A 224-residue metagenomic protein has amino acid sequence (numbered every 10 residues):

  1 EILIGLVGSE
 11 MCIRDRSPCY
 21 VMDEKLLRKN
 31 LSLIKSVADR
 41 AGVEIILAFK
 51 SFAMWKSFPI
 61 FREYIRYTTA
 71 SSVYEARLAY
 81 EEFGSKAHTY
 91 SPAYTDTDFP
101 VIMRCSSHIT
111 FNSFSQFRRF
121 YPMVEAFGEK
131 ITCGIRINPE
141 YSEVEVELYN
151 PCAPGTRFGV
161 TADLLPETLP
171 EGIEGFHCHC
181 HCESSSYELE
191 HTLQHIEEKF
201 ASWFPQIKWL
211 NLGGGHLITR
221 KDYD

Functional and structural regions predicted by a protein language model:
E1-G8, C12-I13: Single conserved hydrophobic/aromatic residue that forms the stacking wall/gate of nucleotide- or nucleobase-binding
V7, K50, G215-L217: Gly/Ser/Thr-rich beta-alpha loop segments that engage phosphate groups in nucleotides
S9-E10, E24-L31, R66-T68: Short, compositionally biased "basic patch" segments
R14-K25, D39-I45, S85: Glycine-rich phosphate-binding "P-loop"
V43-I207: Active-site-proximal beta-alpha core segment in soluble small-molecule metabolic enzymes
C180-H181, L210-T219: Glycine-rich beta-strand-to-loop/alpha-helix junction loops that act as flexible
R220-D224: Histidine/acidic-residue-rich catalytic or RNA/ligand-binding cores of hydrolases and nuclease-related proteins
